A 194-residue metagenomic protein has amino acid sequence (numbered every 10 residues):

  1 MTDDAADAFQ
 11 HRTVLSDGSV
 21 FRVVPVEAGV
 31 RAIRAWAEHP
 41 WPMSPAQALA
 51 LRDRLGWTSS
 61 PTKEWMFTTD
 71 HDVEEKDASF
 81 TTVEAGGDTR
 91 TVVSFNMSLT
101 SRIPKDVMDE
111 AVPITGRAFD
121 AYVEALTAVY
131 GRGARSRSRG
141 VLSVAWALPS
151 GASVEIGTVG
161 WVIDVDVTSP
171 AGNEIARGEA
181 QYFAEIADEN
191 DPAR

Functional and structural regions predicted by a protein language model:
M1-G140, G151-S153, V159-R194: Short helix/turn-capping signatures at newly exposed starts of structured segments
S143: Short hydrophobic/aromatic beta-strand element in the GNAT-like acyltransferase core that lines or flanks the acyl-donor
W146-S150: Active-site beta-strand termini and strand-to-loop segments that position acidic
